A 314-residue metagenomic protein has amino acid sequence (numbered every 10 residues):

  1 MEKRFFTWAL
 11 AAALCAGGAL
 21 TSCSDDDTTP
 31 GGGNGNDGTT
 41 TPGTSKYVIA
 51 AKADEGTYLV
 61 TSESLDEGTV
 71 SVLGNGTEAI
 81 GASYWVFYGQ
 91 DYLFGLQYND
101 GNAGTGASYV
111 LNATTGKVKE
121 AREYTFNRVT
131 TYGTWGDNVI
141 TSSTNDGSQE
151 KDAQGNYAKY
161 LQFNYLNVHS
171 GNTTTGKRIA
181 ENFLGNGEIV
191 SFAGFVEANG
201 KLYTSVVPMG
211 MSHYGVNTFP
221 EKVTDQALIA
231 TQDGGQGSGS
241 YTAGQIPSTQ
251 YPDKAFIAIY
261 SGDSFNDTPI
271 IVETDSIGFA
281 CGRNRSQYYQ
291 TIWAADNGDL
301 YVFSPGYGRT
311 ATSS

Functional and structural regions predicted by a protein language model:
M1-W8, A16-Y47: Bacterial Sec-dependent N-terminal signal peptides
G38-T69: An edge-strand/N-cap motif at the start of beta-rich repeat modules
P42-A53, Q90-D100, G136-G155, G200-M209 (+4 more regions): Short beta-strand elements that form the blades of beta-propeller/WD-repeat-like and other beta-sheet-rich scaffold
L59-R178: Post-signal peptide N-terminal segment of secreted/secretory-pathway proteins
E78-G89, E123-D137, L184-F195, F279-I292 (+1 more regions): Repeated scaffold domains used in trafficking and secretory/extracellular systems, primarily beta-propellers
S108-V110, N156-G171, T218-F265, S313: Beta-propeller blade signature
G176-I189, L228-P247, D267-Y288: Beta-propeller and closely related beta-pinwheel folds
Q250-A258, D263-S313: Beta-propeller domains
